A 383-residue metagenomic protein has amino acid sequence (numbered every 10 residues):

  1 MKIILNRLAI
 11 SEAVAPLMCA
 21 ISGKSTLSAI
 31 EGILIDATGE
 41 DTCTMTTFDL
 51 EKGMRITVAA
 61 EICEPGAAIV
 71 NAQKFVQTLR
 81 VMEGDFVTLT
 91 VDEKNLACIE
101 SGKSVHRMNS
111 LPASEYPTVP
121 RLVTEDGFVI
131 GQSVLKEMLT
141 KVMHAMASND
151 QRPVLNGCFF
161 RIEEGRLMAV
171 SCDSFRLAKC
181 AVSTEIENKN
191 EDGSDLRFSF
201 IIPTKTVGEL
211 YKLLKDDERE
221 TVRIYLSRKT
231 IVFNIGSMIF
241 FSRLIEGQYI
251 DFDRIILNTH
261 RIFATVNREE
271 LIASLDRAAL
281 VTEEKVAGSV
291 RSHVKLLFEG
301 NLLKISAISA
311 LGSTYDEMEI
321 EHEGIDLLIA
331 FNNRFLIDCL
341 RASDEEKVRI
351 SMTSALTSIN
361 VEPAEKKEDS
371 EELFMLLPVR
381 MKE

Functional and structural regions predicted by a protein language model:
M1-E383: Structural preference for solvent-exposed beta-strand-turn elements and adjacent flexible terminal/loop segments within
